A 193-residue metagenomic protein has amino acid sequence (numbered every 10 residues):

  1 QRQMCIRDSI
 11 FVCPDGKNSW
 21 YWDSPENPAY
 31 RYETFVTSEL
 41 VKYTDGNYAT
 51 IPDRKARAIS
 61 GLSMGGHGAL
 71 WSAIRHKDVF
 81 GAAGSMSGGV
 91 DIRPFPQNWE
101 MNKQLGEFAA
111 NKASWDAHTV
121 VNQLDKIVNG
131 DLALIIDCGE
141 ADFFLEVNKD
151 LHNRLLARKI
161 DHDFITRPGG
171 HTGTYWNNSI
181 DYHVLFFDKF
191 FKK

Functional and structural regions predicted by a protein language model:
Q1-Q3, R7-K193: Non-catalytic cap/lid and distal C-terminal segments of serine-dependent acyl enzymes
